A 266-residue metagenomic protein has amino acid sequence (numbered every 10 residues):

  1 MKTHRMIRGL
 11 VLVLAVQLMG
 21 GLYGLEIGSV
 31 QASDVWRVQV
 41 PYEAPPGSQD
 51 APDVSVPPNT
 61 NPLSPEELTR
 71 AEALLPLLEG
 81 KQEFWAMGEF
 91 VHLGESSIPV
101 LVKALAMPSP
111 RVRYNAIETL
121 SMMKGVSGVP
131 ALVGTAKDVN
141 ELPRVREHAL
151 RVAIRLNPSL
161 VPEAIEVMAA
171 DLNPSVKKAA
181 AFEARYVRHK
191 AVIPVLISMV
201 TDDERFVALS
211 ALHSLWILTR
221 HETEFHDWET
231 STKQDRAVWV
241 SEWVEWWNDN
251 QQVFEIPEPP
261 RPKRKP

Functional and structural regions predicted by a protein language model:
V11-Y23: Bacterial N-terminal signal peptides
L25-H92: N-terminal leader/linker segments that initiate helical-solenoid repeat arrays
P62-L75, E95-A106, G125-K137, P158-A170 (+2 more regions): Amphipathic alpha-helical scaffolding segments comprising HEAT/armadillo-like alpha-solenoid repeats
E79, P108-S109, N140-L142, L172-N173 (+1 more regions): Short inter-helical turns and helix N-cap capping residues of alpha-solenoid HEAT/ARM repeat scaffolds
E83, R113, P143-R146, K177 (+1 more regions): Residue-level detector of extended alpha-helical repeat arrays and alpha-solenoid scaffolds
A86-E89, A116, A149, A180 (+2 more regions): Conserved hydrophobic register position within alpha-solenoid helical repeats
F90-G94, L120, K124, A153 (+5 more regions): Alpha-solenoid repeat junctions
E224-P266: Terminal, low-structured helical/coil segments at or just beyond the last alpha-helical repeat
